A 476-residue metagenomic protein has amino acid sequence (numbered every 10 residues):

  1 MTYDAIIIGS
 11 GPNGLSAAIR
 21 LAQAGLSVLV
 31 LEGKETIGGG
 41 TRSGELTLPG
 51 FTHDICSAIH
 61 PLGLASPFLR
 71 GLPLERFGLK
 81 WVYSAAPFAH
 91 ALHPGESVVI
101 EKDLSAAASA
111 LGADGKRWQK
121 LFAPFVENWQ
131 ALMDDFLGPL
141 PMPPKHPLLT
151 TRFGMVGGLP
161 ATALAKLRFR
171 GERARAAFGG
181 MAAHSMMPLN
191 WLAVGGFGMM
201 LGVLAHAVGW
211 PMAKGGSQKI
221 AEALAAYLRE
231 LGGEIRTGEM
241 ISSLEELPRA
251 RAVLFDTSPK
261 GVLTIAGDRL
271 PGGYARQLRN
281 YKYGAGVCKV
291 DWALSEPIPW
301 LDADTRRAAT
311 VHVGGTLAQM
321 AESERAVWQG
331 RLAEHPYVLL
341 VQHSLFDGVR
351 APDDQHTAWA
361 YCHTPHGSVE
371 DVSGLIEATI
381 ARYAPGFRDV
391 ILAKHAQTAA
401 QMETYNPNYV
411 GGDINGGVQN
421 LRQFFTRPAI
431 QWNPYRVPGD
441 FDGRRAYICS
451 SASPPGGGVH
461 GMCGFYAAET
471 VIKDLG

Functional and structural regions predicted by a protein language model:
M1-A5, Q23-A24, Q423-Q431, D442 (+1 more regions): Extreme N-terminal leader/targeting segments of oxidoreductases
T2-Q130: N-terminal glycine-rich phosphate/pyrophosphate-binding loop and immediately adjacent elements
H93-L192: Rossmann-like flavin
R117, P297-I298, R331-A333, S368-P407: Flavin-binding catalytic cores
G171-P188, H335-L339, G386-P454: A glycine-rich dinucleotide-binding beta-alpha-beta segment and adjacent secondary-structure elements that constitute
L201-S242: Helical element adjacent to the flavin cofactor pocket in flavoenzyme catalytic cores
G233, T237-A351: Mid-domain catalytic core of redox enzymes that form a hydrophobic substrate pocket/lid adjacent to a catalytic redox
S451-I472: A conserved FAD-binding loop/helix module that cradles the flavin
